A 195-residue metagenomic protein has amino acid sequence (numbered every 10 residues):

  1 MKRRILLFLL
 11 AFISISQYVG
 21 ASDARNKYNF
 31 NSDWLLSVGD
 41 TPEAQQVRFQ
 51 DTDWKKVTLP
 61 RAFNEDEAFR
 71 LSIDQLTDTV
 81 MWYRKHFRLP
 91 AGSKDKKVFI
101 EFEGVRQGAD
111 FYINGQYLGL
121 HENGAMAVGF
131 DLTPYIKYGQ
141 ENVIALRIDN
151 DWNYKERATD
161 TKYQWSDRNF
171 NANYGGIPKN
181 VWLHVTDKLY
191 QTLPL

Functional and structural regions predicted by a protein language model:
M1-L7: Bacterial N-terminal signal peptides that target proteins for export
L7-S16: Bacterial N-terminal signal peptides
V19-A24: Boundary at the C-terminal end of the N-terminal hydrophobic targeting segment
Y28-F30, D40, D78-L193: Accessory beta-strand-rich segments of carbohydrate-active enzymes
D33-A62: Predominantly extracellular/luminal regions of secreted and cell-surface proteins, especially disulfide-bonded
R61-Q75: Surface-exposed, low-complexity/disordered Ser/Thr/Gly/Pro/Asn-rich loops and linkers
E67, P194-L195: Short, solvent-exposed loop/edge segments of extracellular or virion-exposed proteins
